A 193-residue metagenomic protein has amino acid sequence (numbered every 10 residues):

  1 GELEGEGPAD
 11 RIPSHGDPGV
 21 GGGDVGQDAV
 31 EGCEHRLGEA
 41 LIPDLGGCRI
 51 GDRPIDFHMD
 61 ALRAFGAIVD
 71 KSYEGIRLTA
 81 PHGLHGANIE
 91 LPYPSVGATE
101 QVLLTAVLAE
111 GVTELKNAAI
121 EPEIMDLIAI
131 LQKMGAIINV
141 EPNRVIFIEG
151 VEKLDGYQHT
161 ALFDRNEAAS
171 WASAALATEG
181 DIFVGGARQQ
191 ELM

Functional and structural regions predicted by a protein language model:
G1-G19, G23, A29-M193: Short, structured segments at the rim of ligand-binding sites
